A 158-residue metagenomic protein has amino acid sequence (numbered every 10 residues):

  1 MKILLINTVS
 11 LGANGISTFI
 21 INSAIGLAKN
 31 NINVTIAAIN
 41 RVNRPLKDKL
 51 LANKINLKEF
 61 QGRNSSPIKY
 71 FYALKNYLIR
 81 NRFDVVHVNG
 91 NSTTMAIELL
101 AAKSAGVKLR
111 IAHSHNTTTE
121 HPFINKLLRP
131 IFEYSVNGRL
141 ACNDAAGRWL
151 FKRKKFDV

Functional and structural regions predicted by a protein language model:
M1-V158: Membrane-interface segments of envelope glycosyltransferases acting on lipid-linked substrates or membrane lipids
